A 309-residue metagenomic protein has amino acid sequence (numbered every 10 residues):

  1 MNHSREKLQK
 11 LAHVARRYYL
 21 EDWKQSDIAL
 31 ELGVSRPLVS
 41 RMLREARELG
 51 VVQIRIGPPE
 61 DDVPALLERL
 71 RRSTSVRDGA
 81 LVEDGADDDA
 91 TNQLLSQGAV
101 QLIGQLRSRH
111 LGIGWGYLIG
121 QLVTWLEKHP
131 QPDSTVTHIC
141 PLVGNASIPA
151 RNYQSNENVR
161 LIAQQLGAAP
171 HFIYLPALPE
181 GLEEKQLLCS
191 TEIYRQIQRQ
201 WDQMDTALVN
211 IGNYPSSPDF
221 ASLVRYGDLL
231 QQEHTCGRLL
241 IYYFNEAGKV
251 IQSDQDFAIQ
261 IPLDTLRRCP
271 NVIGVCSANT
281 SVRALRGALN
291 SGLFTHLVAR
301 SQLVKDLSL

Functional and structural regions predicted by a protein language model:
N2-A15, Y19-G33, L38-R44, G50-G57 (+1 more regions): Conserved phosphate- and dinucleotide-binding cores of soluble alpha/beta proteins, encompassing both enzyme active
N2-R5, R41-G112, V123-T135, S147-N152: HTH-adjacent hinge/linker in prokaryotic transcriptional regulators
S26, L94-L111, Y117-I119, D205 (+2 more regions): N-terminal glycine-rich phosphate/adenylate-binding segment common to multiple enzyme folds
E83-A86, H110-Y117, L239-Q252: Acidic/glycine-enriched edge-of-secondary-structure segments
H110, Y117-I119, E127, E157-I162: A generic, well-ordered mixed alpha/beta core segment in the N-terminal half of proteins
L118-P132, D219-G227: Short Gly/Thr/Asp-enriched flexible loops that form oxyanion-binding sites at enzyme active sites
C140-N145: Catalytic or ion-translocation cores adjacent to nucleophile or general acid/base/metal-coordination motifs in diverse
